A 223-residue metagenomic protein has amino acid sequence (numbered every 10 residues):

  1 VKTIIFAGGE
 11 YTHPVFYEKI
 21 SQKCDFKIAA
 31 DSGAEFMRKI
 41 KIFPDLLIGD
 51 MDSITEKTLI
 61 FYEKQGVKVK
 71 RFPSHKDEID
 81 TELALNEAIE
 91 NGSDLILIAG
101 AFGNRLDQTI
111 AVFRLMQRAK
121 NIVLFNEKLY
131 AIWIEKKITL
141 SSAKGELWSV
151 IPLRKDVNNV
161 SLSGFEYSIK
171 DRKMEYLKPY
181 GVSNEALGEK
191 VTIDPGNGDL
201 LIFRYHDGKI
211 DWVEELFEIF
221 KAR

Functional and structural regions predicted by a protein language model:
V1-F61: N-terminal beta-strand-loop-alpha-helix module at the start of alpha/beta ligand-binding or catalytic domains
F6, I28-D31, G49, R71 (+2 more regions): General beta-strand structural signal in soluble alpha/beta enzymes
A34-F36, I54-E56, E78, R105-L106 (+1 more regions): Short gly/pro/ser/thr-enriched loop/turn and capping motifs at secondary-structure boundaries
V69-N91: Short phosphate-binding loop-to-helix
L106-Q117: Short Gly/Thr/Asp-enriched flexible loops that form oxyanion-binding sites at enzyme active sites
R118-I132: Short, acidic/small-residue loops that bind anionic groups at enzyme active sites
I134-R223: Long, charged alpha-helical interface segments
